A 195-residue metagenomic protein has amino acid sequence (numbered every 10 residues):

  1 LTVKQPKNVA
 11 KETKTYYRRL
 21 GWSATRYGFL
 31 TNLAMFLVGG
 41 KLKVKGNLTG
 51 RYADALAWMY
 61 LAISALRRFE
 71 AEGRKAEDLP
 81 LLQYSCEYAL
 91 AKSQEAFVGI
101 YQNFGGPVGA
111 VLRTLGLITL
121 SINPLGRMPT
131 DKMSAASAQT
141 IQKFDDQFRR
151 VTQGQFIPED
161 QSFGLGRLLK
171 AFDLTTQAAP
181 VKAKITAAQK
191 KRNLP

Functional and structural regions predicted by a protein language model:
L1-P195: Flavin-dependent oxidoreductase catalytic core characteristic of acyl-CoA dehydrogenase/oxidase-like enzymes
